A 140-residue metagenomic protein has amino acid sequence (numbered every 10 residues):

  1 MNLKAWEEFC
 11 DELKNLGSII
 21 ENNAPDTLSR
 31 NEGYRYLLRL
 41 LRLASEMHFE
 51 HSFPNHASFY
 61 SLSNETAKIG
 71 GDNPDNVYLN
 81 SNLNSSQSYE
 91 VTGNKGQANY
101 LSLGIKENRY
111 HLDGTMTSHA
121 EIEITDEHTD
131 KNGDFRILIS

Functional and structural regions predicted by a protein language model:
M1-S140: A compositional/structural signature for long, glycine/proline-rich flexible linkers and loops on extracytoplasmic
